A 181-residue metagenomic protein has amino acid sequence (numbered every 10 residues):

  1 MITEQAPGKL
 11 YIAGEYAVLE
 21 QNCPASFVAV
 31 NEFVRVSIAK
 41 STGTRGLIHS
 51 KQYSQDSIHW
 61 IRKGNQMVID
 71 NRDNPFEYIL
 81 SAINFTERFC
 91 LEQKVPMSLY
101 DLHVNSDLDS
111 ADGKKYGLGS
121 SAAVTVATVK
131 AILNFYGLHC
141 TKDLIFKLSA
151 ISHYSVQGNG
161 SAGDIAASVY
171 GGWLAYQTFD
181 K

Functional and structural regions predicted by a protein language model:
M1-G117, K130, N134-C140, G171 (+1 more regions): ATP-binding N-lobe of GHMP and related small-molecule kinases
S121: Short, conserved phosphate/pyrophosphate- and ester-handling motifs at nucleotide-, phospho-/glycolipid
A127: Active-site signature of alpha/beta-hydrolase-fold catalytic machinery across serine- and Asp/Cys-nucleophile hydrolases
K142-K181: Alpha/beta catalytic cores of group-transfer enzymes, especially the acyltransferase/condensing modules of polyketide
